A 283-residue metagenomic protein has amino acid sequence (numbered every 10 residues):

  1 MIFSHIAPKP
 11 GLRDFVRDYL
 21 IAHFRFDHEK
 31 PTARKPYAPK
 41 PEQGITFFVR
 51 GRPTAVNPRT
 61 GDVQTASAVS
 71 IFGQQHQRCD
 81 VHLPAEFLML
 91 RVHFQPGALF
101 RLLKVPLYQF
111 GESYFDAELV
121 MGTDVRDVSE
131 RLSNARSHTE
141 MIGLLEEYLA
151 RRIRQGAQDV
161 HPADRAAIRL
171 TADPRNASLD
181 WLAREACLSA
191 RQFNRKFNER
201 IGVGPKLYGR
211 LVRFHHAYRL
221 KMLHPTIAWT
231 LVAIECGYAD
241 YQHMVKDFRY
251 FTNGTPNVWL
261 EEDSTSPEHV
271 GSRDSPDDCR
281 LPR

Functional and structural regions predicted by a protein language model:
M1-D180, R184-A190, G204, K221-M222 (+2 more regions): Alpha-helical bundle regulatory/interaction domains
R165-R169, K196, D247: Short, hydrophobic/aromatic alpha-helical segments in well-folded domains
D180, R184-C187, R191, R195 (+2 more regions): Internal metal/ion-chelating core segments
F197-V203, D247-W259: A secondary-structure capping/hinge motif
I201, G209-Y218, R249-T252: C-terminal flanking helix
